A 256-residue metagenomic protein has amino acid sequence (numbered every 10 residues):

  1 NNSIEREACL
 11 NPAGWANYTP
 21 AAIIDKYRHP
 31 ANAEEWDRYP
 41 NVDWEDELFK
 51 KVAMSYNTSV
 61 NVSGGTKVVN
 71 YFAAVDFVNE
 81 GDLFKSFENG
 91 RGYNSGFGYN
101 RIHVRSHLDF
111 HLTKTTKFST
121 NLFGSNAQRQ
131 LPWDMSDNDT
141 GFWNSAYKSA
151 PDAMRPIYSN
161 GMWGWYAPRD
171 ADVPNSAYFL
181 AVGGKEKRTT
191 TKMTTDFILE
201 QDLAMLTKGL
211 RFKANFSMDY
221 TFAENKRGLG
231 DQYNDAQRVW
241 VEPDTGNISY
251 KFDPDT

Functional and structural regions predicted by a protein language model:
N1-T190, I198-A204: Membrane-proximal, glycine/serine-rich, low-complexity loop/turn segments characteristic of large bacterial
D76-R101, L131-W133, T189-T194, M205-T256: Small-side-chain secondary-structure face that scaffolds active or pore-lining regions
